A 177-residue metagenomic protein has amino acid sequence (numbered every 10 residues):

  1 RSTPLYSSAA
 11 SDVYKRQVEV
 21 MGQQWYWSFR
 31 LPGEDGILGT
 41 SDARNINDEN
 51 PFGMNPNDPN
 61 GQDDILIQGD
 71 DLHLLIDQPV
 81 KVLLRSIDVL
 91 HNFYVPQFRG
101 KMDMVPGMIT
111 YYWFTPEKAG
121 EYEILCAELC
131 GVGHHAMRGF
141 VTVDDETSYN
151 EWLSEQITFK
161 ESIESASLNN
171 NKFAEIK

Functional and structural regions predicted by a protein language model:
R1-T3: Short, exposed "boundary/linker" segments that immediately precede the start of a downstream structural module
S8-K177: Non-transmembrane, membrane-proximal soluble domains of secreted or membrane proteins
